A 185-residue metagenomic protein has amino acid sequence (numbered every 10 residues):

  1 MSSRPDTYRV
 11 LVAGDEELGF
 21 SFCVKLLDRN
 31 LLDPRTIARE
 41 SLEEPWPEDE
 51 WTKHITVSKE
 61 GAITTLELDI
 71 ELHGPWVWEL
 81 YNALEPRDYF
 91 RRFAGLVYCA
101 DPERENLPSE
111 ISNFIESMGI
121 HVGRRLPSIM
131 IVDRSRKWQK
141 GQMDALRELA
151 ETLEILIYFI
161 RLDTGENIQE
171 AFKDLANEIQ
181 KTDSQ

Functional and structural regions predicted by a protein language model:
M1-T182: TRAFAC-class small GTPase G-domain
